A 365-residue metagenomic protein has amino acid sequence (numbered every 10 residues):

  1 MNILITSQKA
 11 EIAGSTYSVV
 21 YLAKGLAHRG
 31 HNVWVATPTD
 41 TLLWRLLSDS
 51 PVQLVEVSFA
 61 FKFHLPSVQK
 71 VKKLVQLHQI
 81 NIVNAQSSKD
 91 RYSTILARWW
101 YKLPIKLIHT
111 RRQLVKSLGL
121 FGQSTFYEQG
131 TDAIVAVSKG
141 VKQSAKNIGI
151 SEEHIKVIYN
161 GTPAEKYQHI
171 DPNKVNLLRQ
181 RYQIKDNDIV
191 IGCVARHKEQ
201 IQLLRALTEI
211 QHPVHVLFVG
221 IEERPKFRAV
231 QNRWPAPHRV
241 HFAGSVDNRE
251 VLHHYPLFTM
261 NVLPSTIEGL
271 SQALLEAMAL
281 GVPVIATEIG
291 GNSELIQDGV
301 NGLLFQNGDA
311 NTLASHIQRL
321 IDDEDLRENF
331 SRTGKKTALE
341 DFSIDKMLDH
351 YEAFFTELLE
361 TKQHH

Functional and structural regions predicted by a protein language model:
A13-Y21, I189, C193-E209, L303 (+1 more regions): A conserved mid-protein helix/loop that constitutes part of the nucleotide-sugar donor-binding site
A36-L42, T162, V194-H197, H215-R228 (+1 more regions): Glycosyltransferase donor-sugar binding loop
A36-T37, P283-A286, I296: Short hydrophobic beta-strand element within catalytic cores of glycosyltransferases and related nucleotide-activated
V75, S245-V246, H253-F258: Short alpha-helical donor nucleotide-sugar binding micro-motif in glycosyltransferases
I105-V135: A conserved, positively charged/aromatic
R228-V246: Nucleotide-activated donor-binding/catalytic signature segment of Leloir-type glycosyltransferases, i.e., the conserved
T266: Aromatic "clamp/platform" in nucleotide-sugar-dependent glycosyltransferases that forms part of the donor/acceptor
Q297-G299, L303-A310, R319-D325: Conserved acidic donor-binding segment of nucleotide-sugar-dependent glycosyltransferases
